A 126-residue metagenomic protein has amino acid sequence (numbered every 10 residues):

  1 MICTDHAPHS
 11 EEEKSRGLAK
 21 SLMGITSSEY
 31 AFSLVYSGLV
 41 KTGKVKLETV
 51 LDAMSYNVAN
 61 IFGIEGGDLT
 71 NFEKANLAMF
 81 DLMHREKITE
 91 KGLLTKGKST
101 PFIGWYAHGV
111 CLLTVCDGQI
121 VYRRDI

Functional and structural regions predicted by a protein language model:
M1, H6-F80: His/Asp/Glu-enriched, well-ordered alpha-helical/loop segment that forms or immediately abuts the divalent-metal
K74-I126: C-terminal cap of metal-dependent C-N hydrolases
